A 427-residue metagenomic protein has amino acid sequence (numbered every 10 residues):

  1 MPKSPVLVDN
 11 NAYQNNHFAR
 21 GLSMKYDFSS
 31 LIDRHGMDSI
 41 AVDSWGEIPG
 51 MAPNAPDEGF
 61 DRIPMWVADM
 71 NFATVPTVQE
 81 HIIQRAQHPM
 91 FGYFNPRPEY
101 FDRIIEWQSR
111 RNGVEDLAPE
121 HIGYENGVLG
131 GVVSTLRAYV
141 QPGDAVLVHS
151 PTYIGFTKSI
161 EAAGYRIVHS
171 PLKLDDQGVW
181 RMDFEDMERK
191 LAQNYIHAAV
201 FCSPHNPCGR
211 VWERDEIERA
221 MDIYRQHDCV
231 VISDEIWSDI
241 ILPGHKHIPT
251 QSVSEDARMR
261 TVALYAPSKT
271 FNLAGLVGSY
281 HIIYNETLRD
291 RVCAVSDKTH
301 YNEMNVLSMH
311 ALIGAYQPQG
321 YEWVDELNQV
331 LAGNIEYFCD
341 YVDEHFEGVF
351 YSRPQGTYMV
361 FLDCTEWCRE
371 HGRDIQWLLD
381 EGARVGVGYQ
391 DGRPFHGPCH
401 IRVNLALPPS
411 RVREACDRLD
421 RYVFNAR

Functional and structural regions predicted by a protein language model:
K3-S23: Short, Lys/Arg-enriched N-terminal segments with co-localized hydrophobic residues within the first ~10-30 amino acids
N16-H17, G21, E370-R373, D380-R427: PLP-dependent enzyme catalytic core of the Aspartate aminotransferase-like
K25-G127, S134, P318, A426-R427: N-terminal small-domain helix-loop-helix segment of the aminotransferase-like
F91-D222, D239-I240, G244-S252, D256 (+1 more regions): Conserved core of the PLP fold type I
Y165, Q226-C229, R258-M259: A short helix->loop->beta-strand "cap" motif at the edges of active sites that frequently abuts
R260-E344, F350-P354: PLP-dependent aminotransferase class I/II
L331-A332, H345-R384, I401: Conserved PLP-binding catalytic core of the aspartate aminotransferase-like
